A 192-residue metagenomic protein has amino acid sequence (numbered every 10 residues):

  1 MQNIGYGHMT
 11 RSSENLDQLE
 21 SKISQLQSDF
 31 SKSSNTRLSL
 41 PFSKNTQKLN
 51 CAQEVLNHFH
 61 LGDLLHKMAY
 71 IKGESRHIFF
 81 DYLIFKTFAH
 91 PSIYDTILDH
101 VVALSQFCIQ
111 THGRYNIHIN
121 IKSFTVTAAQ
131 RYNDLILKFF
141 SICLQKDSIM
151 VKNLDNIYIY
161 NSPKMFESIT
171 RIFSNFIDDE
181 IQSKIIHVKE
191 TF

Functional and structural regions predicted by a protein language model:
M1-N156, Y160, K164-F192: SEC14/CRAL-TRIO lipid-binding/transfer domains and related phosphoinositide-recognition modules that form deep
